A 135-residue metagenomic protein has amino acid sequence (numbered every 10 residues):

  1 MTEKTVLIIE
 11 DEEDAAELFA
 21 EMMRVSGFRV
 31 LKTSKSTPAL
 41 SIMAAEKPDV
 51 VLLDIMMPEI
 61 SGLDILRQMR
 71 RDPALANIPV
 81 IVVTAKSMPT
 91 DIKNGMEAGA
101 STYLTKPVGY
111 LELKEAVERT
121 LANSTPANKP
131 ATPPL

Functional and structural regions predicted by a protein language model:
A16, P58, A76, M88: The feature encodes the CheY-like receiver
E17-V25: Charged docking surfaces used in two-component/phosphorelay signaling
G27-K35, I42: Short hydrophobic/Thr-rich beta-strand motif most characteristic of the beta2 strand and flanking loop of CheY-like
E46-L52: Active-site beta3 strand of CheY-like receiver
V108-E118: C-terminal output helix
